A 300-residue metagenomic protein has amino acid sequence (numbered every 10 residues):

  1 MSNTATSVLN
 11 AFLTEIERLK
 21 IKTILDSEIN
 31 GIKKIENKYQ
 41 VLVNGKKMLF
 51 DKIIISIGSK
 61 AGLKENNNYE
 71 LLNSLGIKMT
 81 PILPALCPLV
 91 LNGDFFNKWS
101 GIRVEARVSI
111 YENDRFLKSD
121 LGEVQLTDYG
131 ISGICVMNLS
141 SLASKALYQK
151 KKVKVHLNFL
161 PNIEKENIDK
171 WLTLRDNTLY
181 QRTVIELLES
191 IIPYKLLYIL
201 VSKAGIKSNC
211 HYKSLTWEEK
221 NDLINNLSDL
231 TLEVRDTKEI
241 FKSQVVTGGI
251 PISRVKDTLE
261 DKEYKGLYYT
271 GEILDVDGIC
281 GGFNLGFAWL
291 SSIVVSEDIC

Functional and structural regions predicted by a protein language model:
M1-K52, L197, V201: Feature captures the FAD/FMN-dependent oxidoreductase FAD-binding
M1-L9, L83-D94, T237-R254: Flavin (FAD/FMN) cofactor-binding core of flavoprotein oxidoreductases
L25, Y198-D277: A glycine-rich dinucleotide-binding beta-alpha-beta segment and adjacent secondary-structure elements that constitute
I29, M48-L63, L71-N73, V124-Y129 (+2 more regions): Short hydrophobic core segments
G31, K60-L63, G133, A143 (+1 more regions): Glycine-rich nucleotide phosphate-binding loop and flanking beta-alpha elements of Rossmann-like dinucleotide-binding
K52-F96: Glycine-rich loop(s) and the adjacent beta-strand/alpha-helix scaffold that form part
G58-L71, L75, D275-C300: A conserved FAD-binding loop/helix module that cradles the flavin
K78-P81, V90-S214: An anion/pyrophosphate-binding glycine-rich loop and adjacent beta-alpha core in soluble alpha-beta enzymes
